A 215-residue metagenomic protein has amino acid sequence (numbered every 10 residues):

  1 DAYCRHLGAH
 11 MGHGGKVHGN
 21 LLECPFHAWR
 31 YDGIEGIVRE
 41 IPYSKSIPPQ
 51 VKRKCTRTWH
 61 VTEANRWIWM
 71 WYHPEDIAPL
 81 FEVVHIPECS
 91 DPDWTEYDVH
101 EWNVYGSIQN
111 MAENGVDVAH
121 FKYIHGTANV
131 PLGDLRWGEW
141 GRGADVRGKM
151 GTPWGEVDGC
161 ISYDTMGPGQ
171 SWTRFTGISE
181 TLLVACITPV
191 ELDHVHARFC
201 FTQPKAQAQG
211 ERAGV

Functional and structural regions predicted by a protein language model:
D1-E88: Rieske [2Fe-2S] iron-sulfur-binding domain
A2, D76-V215: C-terminal catalytic domain of Rieske-type non-heme iron oxygenases
